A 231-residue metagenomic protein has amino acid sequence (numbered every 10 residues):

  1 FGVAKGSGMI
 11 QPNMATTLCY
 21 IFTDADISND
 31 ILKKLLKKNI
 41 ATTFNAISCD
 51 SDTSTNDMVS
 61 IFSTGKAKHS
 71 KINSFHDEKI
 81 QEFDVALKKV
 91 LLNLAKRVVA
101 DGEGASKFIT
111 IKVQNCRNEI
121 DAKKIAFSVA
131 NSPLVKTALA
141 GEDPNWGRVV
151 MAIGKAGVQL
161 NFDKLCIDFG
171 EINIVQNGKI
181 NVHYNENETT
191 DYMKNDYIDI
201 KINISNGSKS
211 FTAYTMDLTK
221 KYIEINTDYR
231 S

Functional and structural regions predicted by a protein language model:
F1-S231: A structural signal for small-residue-enriched, beta-sheet-centric alpha/beta enzyme cores and oligomeric scaffold folds
